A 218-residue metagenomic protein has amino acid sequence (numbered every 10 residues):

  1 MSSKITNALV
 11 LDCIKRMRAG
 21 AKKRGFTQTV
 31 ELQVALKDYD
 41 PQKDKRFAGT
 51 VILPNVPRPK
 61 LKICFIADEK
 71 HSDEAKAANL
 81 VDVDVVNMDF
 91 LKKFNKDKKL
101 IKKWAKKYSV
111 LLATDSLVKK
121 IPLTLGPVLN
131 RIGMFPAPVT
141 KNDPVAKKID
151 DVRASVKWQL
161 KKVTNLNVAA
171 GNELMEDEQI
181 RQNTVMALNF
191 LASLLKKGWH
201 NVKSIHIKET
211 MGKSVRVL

Functional and structural regions predicted by a protein language model:
M1-A21: Short, extreme N-terminal leader segments that mark the start of a protein/domain
K15-D73, F90-I101: Translation machinery proteins
G25-V30, L194-I205: Flexible, glycine/charged-enriched surface loops at secondary-structure junctions
N55-P59, K102-A105, W158-K161, K197-H200 (+1 more regions): Solvent-exposed alpha-helices and their adjacent loops that cap or buttress functional pockets in soluble metabolic
A67-E69, T114-S116, A170-G171, E209-M211: Fold-independent oxyanion-binding glycine-rich loops and adjacent beta-strand/coil segments at enzyme active sites
E74-A78, I207: Residue-level signature of catalytic and energy-coupling elements of molecular machines, predominantly ATP/GTP-dependent
D82-L194: Long, charge-patterned amphipathic alpha-helical coiled-coil/hairpin "stalk" segments used as oligomerization
I205-L218: C-terminal edge-of-domain segments
